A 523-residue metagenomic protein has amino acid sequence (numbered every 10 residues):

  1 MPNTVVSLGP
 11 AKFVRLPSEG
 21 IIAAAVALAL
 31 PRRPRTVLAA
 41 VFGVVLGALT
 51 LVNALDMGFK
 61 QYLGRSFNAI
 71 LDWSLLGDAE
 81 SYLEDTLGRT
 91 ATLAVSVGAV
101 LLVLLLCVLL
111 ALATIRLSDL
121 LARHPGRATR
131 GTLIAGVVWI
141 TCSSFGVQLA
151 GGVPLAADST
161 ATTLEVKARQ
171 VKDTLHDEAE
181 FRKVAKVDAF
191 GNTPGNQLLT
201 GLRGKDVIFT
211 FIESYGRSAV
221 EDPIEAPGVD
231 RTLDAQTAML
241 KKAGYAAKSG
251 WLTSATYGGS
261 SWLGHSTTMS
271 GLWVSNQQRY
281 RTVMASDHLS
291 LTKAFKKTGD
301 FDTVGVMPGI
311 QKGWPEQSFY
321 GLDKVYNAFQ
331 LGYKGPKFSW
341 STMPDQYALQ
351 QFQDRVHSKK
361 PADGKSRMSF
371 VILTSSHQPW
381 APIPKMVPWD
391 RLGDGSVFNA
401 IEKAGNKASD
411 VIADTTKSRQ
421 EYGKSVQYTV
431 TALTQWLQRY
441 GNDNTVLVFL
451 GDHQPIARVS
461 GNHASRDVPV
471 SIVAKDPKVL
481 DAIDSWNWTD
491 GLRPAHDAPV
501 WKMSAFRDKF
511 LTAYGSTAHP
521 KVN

Functional and structural regions predicted by a protein language model:
M1-S159: Transmembrane and membrane-interface helices of multi-pass, inner-membrane envelope-modifying transferases
V45, I70-W73, D158, T162-E165 (+4 more regions): Short, well-ordered coil↔helix boundary/capping segments
A48, W73-L76, A161-L164, A168 (+4 more regions): Alpha-helix initiation and N-capping motif
A54, Y82, T174, V184 (+4 more regions): Residues that form generic nucleotide/phosphate-binding pockets
L75, S81, K186, W273-Q277 (+1 more regions): Short capping/connector residues at structural and topological boundaries
V137-Y215, D222-P223, R231: Membrane-interface segments at or immediately adjacent to transmembrane helices that form the boundary between
N192-R203, F209-I212, R217-N523: Solvent-exposed soluble domains appended to multi-pass membrane proteins
